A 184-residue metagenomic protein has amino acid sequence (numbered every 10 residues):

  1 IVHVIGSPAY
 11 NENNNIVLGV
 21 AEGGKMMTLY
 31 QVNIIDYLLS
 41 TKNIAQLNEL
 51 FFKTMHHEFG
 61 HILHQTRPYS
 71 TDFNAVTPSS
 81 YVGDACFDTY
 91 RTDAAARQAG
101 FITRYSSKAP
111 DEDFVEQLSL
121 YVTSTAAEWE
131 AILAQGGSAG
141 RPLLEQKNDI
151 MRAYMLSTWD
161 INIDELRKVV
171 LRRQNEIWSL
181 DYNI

Functional and structural regions predicted by a protein language model:
I1: N-terminal carbohydrate-binding/catalytic regions of secreted carbohydrate-active enzymes
S7-I184: Active-site-flanking segments in enzyme catalytic domains
